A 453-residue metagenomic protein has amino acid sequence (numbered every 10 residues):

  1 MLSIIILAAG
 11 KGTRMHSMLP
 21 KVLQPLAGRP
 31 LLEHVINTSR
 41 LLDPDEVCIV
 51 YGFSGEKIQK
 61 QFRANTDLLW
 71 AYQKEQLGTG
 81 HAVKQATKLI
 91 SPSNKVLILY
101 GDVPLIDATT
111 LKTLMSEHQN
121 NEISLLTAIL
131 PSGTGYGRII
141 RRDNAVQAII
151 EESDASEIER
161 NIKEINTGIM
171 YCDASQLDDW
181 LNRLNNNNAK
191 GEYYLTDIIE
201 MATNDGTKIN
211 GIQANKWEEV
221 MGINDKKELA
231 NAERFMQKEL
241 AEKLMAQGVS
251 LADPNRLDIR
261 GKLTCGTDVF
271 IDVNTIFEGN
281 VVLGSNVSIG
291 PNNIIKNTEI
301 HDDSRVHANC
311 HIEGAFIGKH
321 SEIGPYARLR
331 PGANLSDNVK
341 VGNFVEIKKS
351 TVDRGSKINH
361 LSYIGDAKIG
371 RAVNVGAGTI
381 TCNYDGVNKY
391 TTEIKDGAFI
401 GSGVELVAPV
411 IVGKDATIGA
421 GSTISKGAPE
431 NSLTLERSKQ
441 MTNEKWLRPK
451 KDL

Functional and structural regions predicted by a protein language model:
M1-S17: N-terminal nucleotide-binding beta1-loop-alpha1 segment
L2-I6, L32, E46-I49, D225: Hydrophobic targeting segments
S3, D45-V47, K95, E122 (+1 more regions): Residues at the starts of beta-strands that form the adenosine-phosphate
M18-V35: Short catalytic helix/loop segments, enriched in acidic residues and glycine and frequently bearing histidine
P30-T109, T113: Conserved N-terminal catalytic core of the sugar/cofactor nucleotidyltransferase
E56, T66, I106-A189, T196 (+1 more regions): Conserved core of the sugar-phosphate nucleotidyltransferase
I165-G266: Conserved alpha/beta core of the MobA/IspD/sugar-nucleotide pyrophosphorylase nucleotidyltransferase superfamily
S250-L435, Q440-M441: Structural signal for interior beta-strand "rungs" in well-ordered beta-sheet cores of soluble enzyme domains
